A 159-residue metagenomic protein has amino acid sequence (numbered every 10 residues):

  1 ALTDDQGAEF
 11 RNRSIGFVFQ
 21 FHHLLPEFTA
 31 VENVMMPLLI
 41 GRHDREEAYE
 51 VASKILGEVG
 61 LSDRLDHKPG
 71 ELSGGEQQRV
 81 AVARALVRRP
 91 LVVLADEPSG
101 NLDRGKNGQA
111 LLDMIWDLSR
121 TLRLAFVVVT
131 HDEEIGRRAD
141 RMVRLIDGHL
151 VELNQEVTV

Functional and structural regions predicted by a protein language model:
A1-R138, M142-I146: ABC family nucleotide-binding domain
Q109, H149-V159: Conserved beta-strand-loop-alpha-helix hinge in the C-terminal portion of ABC ATPase nucleotide-binding domains
